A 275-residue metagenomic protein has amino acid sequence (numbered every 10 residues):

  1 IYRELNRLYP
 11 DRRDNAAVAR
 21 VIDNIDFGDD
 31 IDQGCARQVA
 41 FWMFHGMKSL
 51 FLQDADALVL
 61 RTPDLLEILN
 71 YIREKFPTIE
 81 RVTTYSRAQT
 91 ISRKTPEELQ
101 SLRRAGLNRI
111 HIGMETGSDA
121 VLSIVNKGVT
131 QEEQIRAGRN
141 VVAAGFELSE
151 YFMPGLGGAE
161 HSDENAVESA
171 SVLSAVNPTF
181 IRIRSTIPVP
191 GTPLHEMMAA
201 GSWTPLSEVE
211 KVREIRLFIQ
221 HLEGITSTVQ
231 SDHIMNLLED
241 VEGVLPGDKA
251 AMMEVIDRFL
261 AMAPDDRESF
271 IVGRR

Functional and structural regions predicted by a protein language model:
I1-I110, E115-S123, T130-A144, Y151: Conserved Radical SAM active-site core
A55, M153, S231-I234: Short, well-ordered beta-to-alpha junction loops that form the rim of enzyme active sites and present histidine/acidic
L60, D64, V125-E133, E160-E168 (+2 more regions): Alpha-helix N-cap and loop-to-helix initiation/capping positions
Y71, K75, S101-A105, N140 (+5 more regions): Alpha-helical structural signal in soluble globular domains
Q89, G113, G117-S123, V141-N165 (+2 more regions): Conserved strand-turn element in the central/C-terminal portion of the radical SAM core barrel that lines
K94-Q100, G158-A175, I215: Catalytic cores of alpha/beta
I124-V125, F218: Alpha-helix C-capping/helix-to-loop hinge sites
S174-R275: Auxiliary Fe-S-binding modules of radical SAM enzymes
